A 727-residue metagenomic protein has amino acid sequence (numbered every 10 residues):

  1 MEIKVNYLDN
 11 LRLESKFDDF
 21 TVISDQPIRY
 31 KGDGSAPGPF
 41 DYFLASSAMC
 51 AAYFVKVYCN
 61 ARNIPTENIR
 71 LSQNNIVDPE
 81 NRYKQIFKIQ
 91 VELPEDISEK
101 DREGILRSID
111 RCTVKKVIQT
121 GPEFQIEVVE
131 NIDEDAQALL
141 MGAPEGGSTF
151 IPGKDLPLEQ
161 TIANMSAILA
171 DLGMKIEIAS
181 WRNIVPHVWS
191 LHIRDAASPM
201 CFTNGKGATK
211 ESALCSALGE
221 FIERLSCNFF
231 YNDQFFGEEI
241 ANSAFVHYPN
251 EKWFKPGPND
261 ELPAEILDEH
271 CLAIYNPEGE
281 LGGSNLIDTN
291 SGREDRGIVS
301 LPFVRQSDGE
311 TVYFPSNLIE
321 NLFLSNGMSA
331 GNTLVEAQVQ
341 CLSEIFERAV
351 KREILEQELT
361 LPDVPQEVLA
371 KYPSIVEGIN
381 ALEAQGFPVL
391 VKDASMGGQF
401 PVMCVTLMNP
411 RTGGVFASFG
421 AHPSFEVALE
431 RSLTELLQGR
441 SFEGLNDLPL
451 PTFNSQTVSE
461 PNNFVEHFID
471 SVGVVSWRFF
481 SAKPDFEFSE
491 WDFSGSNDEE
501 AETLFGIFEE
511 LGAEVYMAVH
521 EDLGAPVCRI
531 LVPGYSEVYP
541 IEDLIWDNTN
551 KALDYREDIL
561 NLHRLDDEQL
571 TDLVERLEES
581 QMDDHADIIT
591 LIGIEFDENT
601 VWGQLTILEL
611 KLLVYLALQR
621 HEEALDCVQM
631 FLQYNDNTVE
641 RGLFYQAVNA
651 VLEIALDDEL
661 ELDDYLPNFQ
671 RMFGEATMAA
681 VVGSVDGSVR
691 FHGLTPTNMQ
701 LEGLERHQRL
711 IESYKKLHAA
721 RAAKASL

Functional and structural regions predicted by a protein language model:
M1-A45, K56-L139: Extended beta-strand/beta-hairpin segments
K4, P39-F40, V55, L272 (+2 more regions): Generic intrinsically disordered, low-complexity segments enriched for polar/acidic and small residues
D18-I23, P37-G38, Y53-F54, I162-M165 (+2 more regions): Short acidic/polar alpha-helix capping motifs at helix-coil junctions
S46-A51: Alpha-helical metal-binding/catalytic segments enriched in His/Glu/Asp
E134-L727: Helix-biased "structured C-terminal domain" signature
